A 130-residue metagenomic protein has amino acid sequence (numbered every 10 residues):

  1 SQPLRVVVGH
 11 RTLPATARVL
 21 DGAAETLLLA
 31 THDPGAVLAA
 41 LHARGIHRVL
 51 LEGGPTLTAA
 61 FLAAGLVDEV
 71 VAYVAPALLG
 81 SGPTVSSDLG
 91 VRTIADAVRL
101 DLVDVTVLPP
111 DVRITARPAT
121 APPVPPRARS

Functional and structural regions predicted by a protein language model:
S1-S130: Enzymes that bind and transform nitrogen-containing heteroaromatic metabolites
